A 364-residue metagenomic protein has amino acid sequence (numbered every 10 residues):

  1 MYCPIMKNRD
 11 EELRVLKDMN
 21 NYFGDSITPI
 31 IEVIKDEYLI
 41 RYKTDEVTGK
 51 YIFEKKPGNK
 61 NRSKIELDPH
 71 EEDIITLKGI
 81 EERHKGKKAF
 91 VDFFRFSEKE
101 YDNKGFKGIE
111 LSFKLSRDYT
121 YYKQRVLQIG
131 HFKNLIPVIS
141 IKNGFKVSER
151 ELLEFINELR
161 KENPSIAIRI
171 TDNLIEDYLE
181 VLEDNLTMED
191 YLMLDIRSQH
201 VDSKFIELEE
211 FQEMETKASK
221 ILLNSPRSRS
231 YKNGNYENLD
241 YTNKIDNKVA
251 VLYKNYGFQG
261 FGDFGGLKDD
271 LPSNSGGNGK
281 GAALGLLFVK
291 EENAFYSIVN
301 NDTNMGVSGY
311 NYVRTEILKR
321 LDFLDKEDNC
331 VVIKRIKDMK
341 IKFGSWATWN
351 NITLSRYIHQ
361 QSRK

Functional and structural regions predicted by a protein language model:
M1-K133, N235-K364: Alpha/beta catalytic barrel-like cores
R117-G279: Eukaryote-skewed repeat-based solenoidal scaffolds used as protein-protein interaction platforms, primarily
